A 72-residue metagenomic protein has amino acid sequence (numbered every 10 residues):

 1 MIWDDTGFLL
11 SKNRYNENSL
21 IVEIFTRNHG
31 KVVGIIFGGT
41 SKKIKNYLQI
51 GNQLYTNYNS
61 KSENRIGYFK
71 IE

Functional and structural regions predicted by a protein language model:
M1-E72: A surface-exposed, charged beta-strand/loop segment in the N-terminal or early-internal portion of soluble proteins
